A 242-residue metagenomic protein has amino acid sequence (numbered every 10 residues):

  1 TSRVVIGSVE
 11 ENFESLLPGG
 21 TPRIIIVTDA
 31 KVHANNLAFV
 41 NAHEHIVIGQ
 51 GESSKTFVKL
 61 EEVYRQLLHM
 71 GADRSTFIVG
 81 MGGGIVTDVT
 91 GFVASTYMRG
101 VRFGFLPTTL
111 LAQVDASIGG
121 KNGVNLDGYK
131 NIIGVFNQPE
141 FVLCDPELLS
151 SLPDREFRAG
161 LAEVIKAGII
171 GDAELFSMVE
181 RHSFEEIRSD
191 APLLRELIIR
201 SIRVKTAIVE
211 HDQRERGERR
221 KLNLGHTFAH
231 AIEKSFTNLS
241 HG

Functional and structural regions predicted by a protein language model:
T1-F77: ATP/NTP phosphate-donor binding region
G7, I26, P107, D145 (+1 more regions): Residue-level signal for inorganic ion chemistry
I25, E44-I46, V79, G104-L106 (+1 more regions): Hydrophobic/aromatic beta-strand patches that form the interior of the parallel beta-sheet core in alpha/beta enzyme
Q50-G51, M81-G83, L224-G225: Glycine-rich beta-strand-to-loop/alpha-helix junction loops that act as flexible
H69-S75, Y97-F105, S235-G242: Phosphate-handling active-site elements
I85-F92, Q113, A231: Short glycine/serine/threonine-rich phosphate/pyrophosphate-binding segments that cradle anionic phosphate groups
F92-E185: A glycine/threonine-rich phosphate-anchoring loop and its flanking beta-alpha core in nucleotide/phosphate-binding
H182-G242: Active-site segments that bind and position negatively charged phosphate/pyrophosphate groups
